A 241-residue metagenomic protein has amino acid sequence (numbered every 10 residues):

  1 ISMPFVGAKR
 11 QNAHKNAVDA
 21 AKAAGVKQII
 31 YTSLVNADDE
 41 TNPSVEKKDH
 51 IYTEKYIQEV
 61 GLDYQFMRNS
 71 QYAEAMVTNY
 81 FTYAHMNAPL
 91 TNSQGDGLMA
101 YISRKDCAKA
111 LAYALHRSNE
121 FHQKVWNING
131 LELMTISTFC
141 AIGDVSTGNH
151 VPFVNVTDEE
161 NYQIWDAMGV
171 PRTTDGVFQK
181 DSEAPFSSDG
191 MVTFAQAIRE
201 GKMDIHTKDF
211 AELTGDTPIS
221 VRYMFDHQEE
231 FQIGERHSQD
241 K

Functional and structural regions predicted by a protein language model:
F5-K15, D19-Q28, L34-E159, Q163-M168 (+1 more regions): Oxidoreductase cofactor-interface core, primarily capturing Rossmann-like NAD(P)-dependent enzymes
E159-K241: A hydrophobic C-terminal alpha-helical subdomain
